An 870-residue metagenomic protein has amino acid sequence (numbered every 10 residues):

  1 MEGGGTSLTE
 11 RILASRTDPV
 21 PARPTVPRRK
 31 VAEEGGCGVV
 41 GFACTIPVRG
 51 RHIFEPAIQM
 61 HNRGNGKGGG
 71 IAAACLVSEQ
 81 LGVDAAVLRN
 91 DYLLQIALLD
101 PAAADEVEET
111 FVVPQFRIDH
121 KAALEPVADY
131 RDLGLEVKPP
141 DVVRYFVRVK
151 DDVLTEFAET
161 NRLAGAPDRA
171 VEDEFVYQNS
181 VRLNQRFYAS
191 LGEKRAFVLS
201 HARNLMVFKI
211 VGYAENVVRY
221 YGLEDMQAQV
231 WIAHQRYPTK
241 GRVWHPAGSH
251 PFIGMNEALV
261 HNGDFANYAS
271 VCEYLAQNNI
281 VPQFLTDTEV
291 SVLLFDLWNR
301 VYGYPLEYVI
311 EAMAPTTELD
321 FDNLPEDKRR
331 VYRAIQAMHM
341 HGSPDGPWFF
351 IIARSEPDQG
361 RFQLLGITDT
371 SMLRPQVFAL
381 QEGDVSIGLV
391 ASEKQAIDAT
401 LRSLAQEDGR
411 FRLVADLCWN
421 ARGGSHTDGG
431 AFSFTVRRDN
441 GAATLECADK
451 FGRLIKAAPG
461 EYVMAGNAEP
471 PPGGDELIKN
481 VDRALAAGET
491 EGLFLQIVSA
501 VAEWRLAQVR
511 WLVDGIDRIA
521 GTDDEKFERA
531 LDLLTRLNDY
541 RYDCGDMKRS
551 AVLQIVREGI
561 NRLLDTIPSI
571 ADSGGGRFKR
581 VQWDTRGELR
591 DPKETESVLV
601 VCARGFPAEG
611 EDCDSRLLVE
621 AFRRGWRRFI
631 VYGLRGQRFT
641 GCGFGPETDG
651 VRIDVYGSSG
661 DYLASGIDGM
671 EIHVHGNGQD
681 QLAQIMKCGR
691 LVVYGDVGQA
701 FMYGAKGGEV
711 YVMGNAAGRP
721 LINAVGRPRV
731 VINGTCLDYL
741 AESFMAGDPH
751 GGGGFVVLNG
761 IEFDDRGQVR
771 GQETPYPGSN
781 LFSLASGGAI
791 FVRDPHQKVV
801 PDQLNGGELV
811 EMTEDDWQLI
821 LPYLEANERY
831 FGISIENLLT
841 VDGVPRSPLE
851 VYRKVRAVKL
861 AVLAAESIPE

Functional and structural regions predicted by a protein language model:
E2-G473: Conserved short alpha-helical segments that host acidic/polar catalytic motifs at enzyme active sites
G466-E870: Long, distal/terminal scaffolding or interaction modules with repetitive or compositionally biased sequence
